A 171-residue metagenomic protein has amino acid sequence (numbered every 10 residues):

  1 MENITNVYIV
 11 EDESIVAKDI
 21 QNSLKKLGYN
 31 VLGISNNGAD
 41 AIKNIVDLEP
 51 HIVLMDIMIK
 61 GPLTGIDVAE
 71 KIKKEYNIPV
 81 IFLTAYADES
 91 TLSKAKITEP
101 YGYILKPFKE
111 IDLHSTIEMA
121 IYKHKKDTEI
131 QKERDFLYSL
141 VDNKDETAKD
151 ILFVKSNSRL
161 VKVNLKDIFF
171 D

Functional and structural regions predicted by a protein language model:
M1-T5, D145-A148: Extreme N-terminus of proteins, especially the signal/transit-peptide cleavage junction and the first residues
E2-I9, E13-G38, K43: Two-component/phosphorelay signaling modules centered on CheY-like receiver
N3, G28-V31, E49, N77 (+2 more regions): Short loop/turn motifs at secondary-structure junctions
Y8, F82, F169-D171: Short, hydrophobic/aromatic-rich beta-strand segments within well-structured domains
S23-K26, N44, I72, K94 (+1 more regions): A general structural signal for stabilizing positions within well-ordered secondary structure
V31, I52, G102, D167-F170: Residues at the N-termini of beta-strands
K43-D47, H51-F136: CheY-like receiver
K132-D171: Conserved binding/recognition cores within well-folded domains
